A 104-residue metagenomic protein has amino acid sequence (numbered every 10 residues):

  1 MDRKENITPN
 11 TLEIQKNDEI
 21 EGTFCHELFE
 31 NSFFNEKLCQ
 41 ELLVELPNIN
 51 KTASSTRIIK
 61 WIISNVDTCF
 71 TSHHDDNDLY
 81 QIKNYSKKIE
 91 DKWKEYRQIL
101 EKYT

Functional and structural regions predicted by a protein language model:
M1-L43: Short terminal alpha-helical segments
C25-S32, T52, L79-I82, S86: Alpha-helical rod/repeat scaffolding segments in eukaryotic adaptors/tethers and long-chain four-helix cytokines
E27, N48, Q98-K102: Residue-level signal for well-ordered alpha-helical scaffold segments within enzymatic catalytic domains
S32-Q40, A53-K60, S86: Amphipathic, non-membrane alpha-helical segments in soluble helical-bundle scaffolds
L43, P47-N50, E90, R97: Residue-level detector of alpha-helical secondary structure
N48-S72: Short hydrophobic interaction/assembly module
I63-T104: Amphipathic alpha-helical binding modules
